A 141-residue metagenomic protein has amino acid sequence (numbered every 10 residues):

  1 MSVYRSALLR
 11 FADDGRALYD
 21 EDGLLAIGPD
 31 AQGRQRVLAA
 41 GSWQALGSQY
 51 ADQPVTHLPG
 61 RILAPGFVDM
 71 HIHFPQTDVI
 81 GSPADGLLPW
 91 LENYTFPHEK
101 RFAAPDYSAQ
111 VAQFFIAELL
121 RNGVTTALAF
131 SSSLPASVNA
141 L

Functional and structural regions predicted by a protein language model:
M1-Q49: N-terminal metal-binding scaffold of metallo-dependent hydrolase/deaminase domains
S2-S6, G47-W90, Q113, L120-R121: Replace "His-x-His-based motif
A12, H73, S132: Flexible loop residues that form catalytic and substrate-binding hotspots at small-molecule/glycan-binding clefts
D13-G15, G23, Y50, G66-F67 (+4 more regions): Solvent-exposed, flexible loop/coil residues
D22-L24, H57, D69, A129: Acidic side chains
A39-W43, H71-P75, K100-Q110: Low-complexity, flexible helical/coil segments
S82-L141: Alpha-helical scaffold segments that flank or form the walls of functional sites
